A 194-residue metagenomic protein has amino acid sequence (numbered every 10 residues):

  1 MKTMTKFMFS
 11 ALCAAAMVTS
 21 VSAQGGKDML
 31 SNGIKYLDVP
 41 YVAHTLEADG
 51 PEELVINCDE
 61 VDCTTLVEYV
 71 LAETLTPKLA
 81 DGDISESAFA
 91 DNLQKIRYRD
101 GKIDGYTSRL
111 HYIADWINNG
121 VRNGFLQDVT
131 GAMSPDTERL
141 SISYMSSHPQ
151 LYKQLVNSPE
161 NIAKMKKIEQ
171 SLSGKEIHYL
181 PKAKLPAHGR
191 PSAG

Functional and structural regions predicted by a protein language model:
M1-A11: Bacterial N-terminal signal peptides that target proteins for export
S10-S20: Bacterial N-terminal signal peptides
S22-G194: Cysteine-nucleophile amide-bond enzymes
